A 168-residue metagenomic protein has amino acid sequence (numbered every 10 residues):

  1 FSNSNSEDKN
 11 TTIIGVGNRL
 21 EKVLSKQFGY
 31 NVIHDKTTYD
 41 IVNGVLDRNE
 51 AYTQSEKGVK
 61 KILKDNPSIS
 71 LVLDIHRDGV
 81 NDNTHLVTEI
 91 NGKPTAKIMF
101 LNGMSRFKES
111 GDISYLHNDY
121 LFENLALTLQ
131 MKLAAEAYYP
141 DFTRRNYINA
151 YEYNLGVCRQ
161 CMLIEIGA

Functional and structural regions predicted by a protein language model:
F1-S70, D78-H85: N-terminal catalytic or cofactor-binding beta/alpha core of small enzyme domains
N3, E7, N81-H117: A short, glycine/acidic-enriched catalytic loop
F28-N31, P67-L71, T95-K97, D141 (+1 more regions): Loop/turn elements at helix/coil->beta-strand transitions in domains of secreted/extracellular proteins
D35-T38, D74-D78, G103-M104, Y147-N149 (+1 more regions): Active-site-proximal beta-strand/loop segments in catalytic clefts of secreted hydrolases
T38-V45, S110-N118, G167: Active-site-proximal beta-alpha loop/turn segments in soluble metabolic enzymes
D119-Y147: Active-site-adjacent substrate-binding region of metalloamidase/peptidase-like peptide-processing proteins
D141-A168: Active-site-adjacent mobile loop/cap segments within catalytic or ligand-binding domains
